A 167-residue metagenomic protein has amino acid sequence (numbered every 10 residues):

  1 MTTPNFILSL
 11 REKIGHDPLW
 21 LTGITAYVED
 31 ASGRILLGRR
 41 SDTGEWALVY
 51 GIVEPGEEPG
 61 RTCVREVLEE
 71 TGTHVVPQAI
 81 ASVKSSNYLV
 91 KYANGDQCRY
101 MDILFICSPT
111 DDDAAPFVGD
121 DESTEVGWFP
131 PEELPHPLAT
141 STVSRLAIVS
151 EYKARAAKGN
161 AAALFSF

Functional and structural regions predicted by a protein language model:
M1-T25: Acidic, metal-coordinating catalytic segment for phosphate/diphosphate chemistry, firing primarily on the Nudix
P18-W20, N94-M101, D120-S123: A generic structural micro-feature
L21, S41-T43, L48, V75 (+1 more regions): Short connector loops at helix/strand junctions that flank enzyme active sites, especially segments positioning acidic
V28, L104-S108, G127: Short, well-ordered beta-strand micro-motif
D30-T73, F167: Conserved Nudix-box catalytic region and its N-terminal flanking loop in Nudix hydrolases and closely related
G44-E45, D120-F167: Nudix hydrolase/Nudix homology domain
H74-K84: A short coil-to-beta-strand element that immediately follows conserved catalytic motifs
K84-A115: Active-site-adjacent beta-strand/loop module that shapes the phosphate/pyrophosphate-binding cleft
